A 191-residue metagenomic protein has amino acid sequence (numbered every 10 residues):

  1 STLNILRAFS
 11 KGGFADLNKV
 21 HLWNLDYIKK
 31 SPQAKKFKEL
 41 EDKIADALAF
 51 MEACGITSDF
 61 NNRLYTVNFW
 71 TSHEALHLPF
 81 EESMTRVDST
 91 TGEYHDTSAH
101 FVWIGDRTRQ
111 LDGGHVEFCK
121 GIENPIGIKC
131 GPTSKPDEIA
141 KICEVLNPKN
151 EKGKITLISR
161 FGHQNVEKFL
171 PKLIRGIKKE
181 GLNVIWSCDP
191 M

Functional and structural regions predicted by a protein language model:
S1-G162: Active-site-facing alpha/beta catalytic cores
C143-M191: Catalytic-face loop-and-helix region of soluble metabolic enzyme cores
